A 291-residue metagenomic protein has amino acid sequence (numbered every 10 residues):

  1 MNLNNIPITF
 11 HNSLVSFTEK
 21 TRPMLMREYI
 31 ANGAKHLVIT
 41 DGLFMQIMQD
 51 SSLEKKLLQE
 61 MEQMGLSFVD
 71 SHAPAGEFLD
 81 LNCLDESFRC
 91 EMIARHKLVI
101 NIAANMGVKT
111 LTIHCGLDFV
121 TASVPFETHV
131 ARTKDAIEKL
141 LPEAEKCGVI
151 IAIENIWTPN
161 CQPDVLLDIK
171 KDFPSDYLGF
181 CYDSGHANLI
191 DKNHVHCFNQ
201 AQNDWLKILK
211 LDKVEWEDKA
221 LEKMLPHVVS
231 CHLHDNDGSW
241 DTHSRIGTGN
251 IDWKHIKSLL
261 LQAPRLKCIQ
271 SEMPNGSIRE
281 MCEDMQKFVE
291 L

Functional and structural regions predicted by a protein language model:
M1-V108, E138, S175, G179 (+1 more regions): N-terminal pre-domain/capping segments
S13-R22, T40-E54, L79-N82, D118-S123 (+6 more regions): Acidic-and-aromatic substrate-binding clefts and catalytic sites of carbohydrate-active enzymes
M24, E60-Q63, N82-Y182, L189: Active-site acidic/histidine proton-transfer and metal-coordination neighborhood in alpha/beta enzyme cores
V38, D70, T112, A152 (+3 more regions): Conserved beta-strand positions in the central sheet of alpha/beta enzyme cores
K55-L57, D85-R89, H129-V130, I169-K171 (+3 more regions): Short, hinge-like loop/turn segments at secondary-structure boundaries
I137-N250: Acidic/histidine-rich catalytic cores of soluble enzymes
G249, K254-I256, A263, K267-E272: H/E-rich (His + Asp/Glu) clusters that bind or coordinate divalent metals
